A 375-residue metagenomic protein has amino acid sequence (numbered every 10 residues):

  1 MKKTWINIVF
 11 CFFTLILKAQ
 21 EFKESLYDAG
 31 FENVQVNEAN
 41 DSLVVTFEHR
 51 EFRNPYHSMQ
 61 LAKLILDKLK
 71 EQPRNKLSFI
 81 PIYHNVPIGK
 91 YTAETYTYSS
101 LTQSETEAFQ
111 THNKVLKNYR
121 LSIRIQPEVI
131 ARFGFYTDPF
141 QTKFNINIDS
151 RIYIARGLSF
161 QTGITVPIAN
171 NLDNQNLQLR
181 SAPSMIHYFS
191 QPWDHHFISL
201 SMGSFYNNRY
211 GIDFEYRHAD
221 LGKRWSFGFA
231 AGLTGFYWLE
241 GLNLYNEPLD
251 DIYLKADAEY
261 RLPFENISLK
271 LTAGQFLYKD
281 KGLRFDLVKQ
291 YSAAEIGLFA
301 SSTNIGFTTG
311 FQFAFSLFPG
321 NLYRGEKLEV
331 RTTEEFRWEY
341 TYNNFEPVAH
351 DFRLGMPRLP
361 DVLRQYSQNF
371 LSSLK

Functional and structural regions predicted by a protein language model:
M1-I8: Bacterial N-terminal signal peptides that target proteins for export
F10-A19: Hydrophobic h-region of N-terminal signal peptides that target proteins for export in Gram-negative bacteria
Q20-M185, E247, E265, S372-K375: Outer-membrane beta-barrel initiation region
T46, I123-Y136, F160-N170, I186 (+5 more regions): Transmembrane beta-strand segments that form the barrel wall of outer-membrane beta-barrel proteins
P81-T111, P263-L269, F276-K279, Q290-A294 (+1 more regions): Flexible, glycine-rich linker and terminal segments associated with outer-membrane beta-barrel/transport systems
N113-S122, A155-S159, Q191-F197, L221-F227 (+3 more regions): Short loop/turn motifs that connect adjacent beta-strands in outer-membrane beta-barrel proteins
G134-K143, I154-R156, P167-S181, M202-I212 (+5 more regions): Solvent-exposed loop/turn segments connecting transmembrane beta-strands in outer-membrane beta-barrel proteins
F144-A155, Q178-W193, G211-A231, I252-L262 (+2 more regions): Feature captures outer-membrane beta-barrel proteins of Gram-negative bacteria and organelles
